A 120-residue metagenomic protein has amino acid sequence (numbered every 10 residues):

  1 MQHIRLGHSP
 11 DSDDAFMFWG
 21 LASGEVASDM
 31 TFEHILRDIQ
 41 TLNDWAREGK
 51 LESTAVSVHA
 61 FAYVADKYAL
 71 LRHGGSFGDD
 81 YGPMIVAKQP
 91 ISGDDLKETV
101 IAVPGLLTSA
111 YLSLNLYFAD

Functional and structural regions predicted by a protein language model:
M1-S76, A87: N-terminal hydrophobic or amphipathic helices and topogenic motifs
Q2-S23, P83-D120: Bilobed "Venus flytrap"/periplasmic-binding protein-like clamshell domains and structurally analogous long
F77, Y81-P83: Catalytic alpha-helical scaffold of carbohydrate-active enzymes acting on polysaccharides/glycoconjugates
